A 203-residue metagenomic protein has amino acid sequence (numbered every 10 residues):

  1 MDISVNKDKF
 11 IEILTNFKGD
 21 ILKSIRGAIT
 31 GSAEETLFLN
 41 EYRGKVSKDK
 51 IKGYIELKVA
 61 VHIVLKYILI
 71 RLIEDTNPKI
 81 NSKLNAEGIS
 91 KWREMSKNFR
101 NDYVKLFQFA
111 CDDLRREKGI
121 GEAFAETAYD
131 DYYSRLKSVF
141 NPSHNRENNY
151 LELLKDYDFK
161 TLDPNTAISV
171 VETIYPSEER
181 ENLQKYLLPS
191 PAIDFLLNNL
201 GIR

Functional and structural regions predicted by a protein language model:
M1-L84, K185-L188: Nucleic acid-processing catalytic cores of prokaryotic defense/repair systems
K45-K48, L69-R71, D75-R93, E117-R203: Class I S-adenosyl-L-methionine
D102, L106-D113: Intrinsically disordered, low-complexity, repeat-rich regions that form long N- or C-terminal tails or large
